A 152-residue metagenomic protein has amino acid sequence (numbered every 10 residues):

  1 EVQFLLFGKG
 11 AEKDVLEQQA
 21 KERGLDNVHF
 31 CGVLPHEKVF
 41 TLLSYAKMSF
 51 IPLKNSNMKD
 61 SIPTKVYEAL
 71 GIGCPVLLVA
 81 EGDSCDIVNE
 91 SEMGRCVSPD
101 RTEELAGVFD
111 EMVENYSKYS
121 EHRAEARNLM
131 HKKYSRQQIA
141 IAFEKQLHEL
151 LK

Functional and structural regions predicted by a protein language model:
Q3-G8, K13-F40: Nucleotide-activated donor-binding/catalytic signature segment of Leloir-type glycosyltransferases, i.e., the conserved
A20, F109, F143, L147: Hydrophobic "lid"/C-terminal helical patch of Rossmann-like NAD(P)-dependent dehydrogenase/epimerase domains
P35-L42, S49-L70, L77-D86: Nucleotide-sugar-dependent
D83-E111: Change "using UDP/GDP/dTDP sugars" to "using nucleotide sugars
E104, E111, K118-K133, K145: A short, well-ordered alpha-helix in the C-terminal region of glycosyltransferases
E114-N115, R136-K152: C-terminal alpha-helical cap of glycosyltransferases
